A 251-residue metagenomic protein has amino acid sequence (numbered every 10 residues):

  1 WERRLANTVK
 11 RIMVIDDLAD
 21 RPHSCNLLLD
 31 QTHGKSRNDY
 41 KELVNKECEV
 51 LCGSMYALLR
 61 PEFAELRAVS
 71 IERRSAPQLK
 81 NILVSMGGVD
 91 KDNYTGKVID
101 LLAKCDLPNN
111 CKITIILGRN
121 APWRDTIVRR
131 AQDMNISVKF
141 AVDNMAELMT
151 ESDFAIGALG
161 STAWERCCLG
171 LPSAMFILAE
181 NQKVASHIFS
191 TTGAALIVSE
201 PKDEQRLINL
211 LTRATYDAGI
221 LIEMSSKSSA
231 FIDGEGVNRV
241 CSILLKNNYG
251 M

Functional and structural regions predicted by a protein language model:
S24-N93, D125: A nucleotide-sugar donor-handling region in carbohydrate enzymes
A68-S70, A76-S152: Donor-nucleotide binding loops and adjacent catalytic segments primarily of GT-B fold Leloir glycosyltransferases
A146, A163-L169, H187: Short alpha-helical segment that forms part of, or immediately flanks, the ligand-binding pocket in carbohydrate-active
T150-S161: Acidic donor-binding loop of glycosyltransferase active sites
A155-G157, P172-N181: Short hydrophobic beta-strand element within catalytic cores of glycosyltransferases and related nucleotide-activated
N181-L210: Change "using UDP/GDP/dTDP sugars" to "using nucleotide sugars
I220-G234: A short, well-ordered alpha-helix in the C-terminal region of glycosyltransferases
D233-M251: C-terminal alpha-helical cap of glycosyltransferases
